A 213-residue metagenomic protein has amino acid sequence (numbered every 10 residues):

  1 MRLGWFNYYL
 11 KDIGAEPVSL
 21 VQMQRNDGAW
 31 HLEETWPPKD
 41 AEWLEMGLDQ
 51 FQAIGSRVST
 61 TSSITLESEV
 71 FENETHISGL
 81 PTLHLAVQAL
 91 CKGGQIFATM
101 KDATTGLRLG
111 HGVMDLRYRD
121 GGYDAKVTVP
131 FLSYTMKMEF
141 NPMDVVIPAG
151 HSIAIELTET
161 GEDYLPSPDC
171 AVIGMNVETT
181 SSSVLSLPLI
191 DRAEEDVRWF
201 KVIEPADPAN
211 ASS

Functional and structural regions predicted by a protein language model:
M1-W5: Extracytoplasmic/secreted proteins, especially bacterial periplasmic and envelope-associated proteins
N7-S213: Glycine/threonine-rich phosphate-binding loop and adjacent beta-strand/alpha-helix elements that clamp
